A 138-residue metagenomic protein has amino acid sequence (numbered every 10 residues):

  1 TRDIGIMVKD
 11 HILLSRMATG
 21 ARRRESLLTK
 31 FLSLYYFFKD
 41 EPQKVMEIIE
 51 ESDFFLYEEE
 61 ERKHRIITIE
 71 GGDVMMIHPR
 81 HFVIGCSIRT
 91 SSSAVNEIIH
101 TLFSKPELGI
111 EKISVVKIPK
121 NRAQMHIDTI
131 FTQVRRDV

Functional and structural regions predicted by a protein language model:
T1-V138: The feature marks the mature, well-folded catalytic cores of soluble enzymes
